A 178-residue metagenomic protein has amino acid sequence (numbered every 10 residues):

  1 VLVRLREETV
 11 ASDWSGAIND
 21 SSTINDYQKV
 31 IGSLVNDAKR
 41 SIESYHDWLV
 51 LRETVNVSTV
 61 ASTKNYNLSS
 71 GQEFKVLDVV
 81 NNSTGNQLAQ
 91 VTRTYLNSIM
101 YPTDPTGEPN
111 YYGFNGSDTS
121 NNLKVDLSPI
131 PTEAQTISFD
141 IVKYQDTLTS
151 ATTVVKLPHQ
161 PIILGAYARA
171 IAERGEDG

Functional and structural regions predicted by a protein language model:
V1-G178: Glycine-enriched, solvent-exposed interface loops adjoining structured elements
